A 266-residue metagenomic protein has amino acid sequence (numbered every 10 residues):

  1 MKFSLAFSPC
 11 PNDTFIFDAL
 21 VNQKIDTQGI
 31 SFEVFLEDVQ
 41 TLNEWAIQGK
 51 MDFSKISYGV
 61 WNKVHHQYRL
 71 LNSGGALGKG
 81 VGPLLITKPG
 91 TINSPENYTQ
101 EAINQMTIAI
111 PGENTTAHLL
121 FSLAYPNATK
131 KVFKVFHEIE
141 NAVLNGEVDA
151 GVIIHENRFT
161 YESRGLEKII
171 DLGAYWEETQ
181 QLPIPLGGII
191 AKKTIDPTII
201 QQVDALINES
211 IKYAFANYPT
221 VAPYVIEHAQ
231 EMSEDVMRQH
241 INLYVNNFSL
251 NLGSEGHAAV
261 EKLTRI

Functional and structural regions predicted by a protein language model:
K2-N22, L36-E37, P83-D149, E156 (+1 more regions): Bilobed "Venus flytrap"/periplasmic-binding protein-like clamshell domains and structurally analogous long
N12, D38-Q40, G49-N62, V135-F136 (+1 more regions): Beta->alpha turn/N-cap motifs
T27-T41: A short beta-strand-loop structural module common to alpha/beta enzyme folds
S31-E33, R69, T129-V132, E167-K168: Conserved beta-strand segments of alpha/beta enzyme cores
L42-S54, H65-G75: Short beta-strand-centered segments that line the small-molecule binding cleft or hinge of alpha/beta clamshell
L70-N97, W176-T194: Hydrophobic/proline-rich hinge and linker segments of small-molecule sensing/allosteric domains, predominantly
F136-V225: Pocket-lining segment of extracytoplasmic ligand-binding domains
D196-R265: Secondary-structure end/capping motifs
